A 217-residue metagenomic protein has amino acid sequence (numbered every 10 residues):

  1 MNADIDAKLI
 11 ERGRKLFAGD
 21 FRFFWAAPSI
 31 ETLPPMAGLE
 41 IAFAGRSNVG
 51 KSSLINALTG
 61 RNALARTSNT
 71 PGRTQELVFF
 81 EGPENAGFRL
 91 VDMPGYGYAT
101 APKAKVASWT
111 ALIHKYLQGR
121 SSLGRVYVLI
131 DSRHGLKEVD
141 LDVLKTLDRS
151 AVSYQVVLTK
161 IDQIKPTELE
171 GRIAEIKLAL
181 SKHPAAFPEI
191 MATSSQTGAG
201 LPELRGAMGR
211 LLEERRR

Functional and structural regions predicted by a protein language model:
M1-T100, E213: Conserved G1/Walker A P-loop phosphate-binding module
A18-I30, Q163-R217: Canonical P-loop GTPase G-domain recognition
L33-G38, R73-F79, P94-G124, S132-T146: Switch II of P-loop NTPase G domains
V49, A104-A111, E138, E168-R172 (+1 more regions): Charged, alpha-helix-enriched surfaces in structured cytosolic catalytic cores of large nucleotide-utilizing machines
G60-L64, G119, R149, K182 (+2 more regions): Conserved amphipathic alpha-helical interaction elements at protein-protein interfaces in regulatory, energy-coupling
R73, F88, G95-G97, R133-L136 (+2 more regions): Conserved nucleotide-binding/hydrolysis micro-motifs of P-loop NTPases
F80, T159, L204: Residue-level signal for inorganic ion chemistry
A111-P188: Conserved C-terminal guanine-recognition region of P-loop GTPase G domains, centered on the G4
